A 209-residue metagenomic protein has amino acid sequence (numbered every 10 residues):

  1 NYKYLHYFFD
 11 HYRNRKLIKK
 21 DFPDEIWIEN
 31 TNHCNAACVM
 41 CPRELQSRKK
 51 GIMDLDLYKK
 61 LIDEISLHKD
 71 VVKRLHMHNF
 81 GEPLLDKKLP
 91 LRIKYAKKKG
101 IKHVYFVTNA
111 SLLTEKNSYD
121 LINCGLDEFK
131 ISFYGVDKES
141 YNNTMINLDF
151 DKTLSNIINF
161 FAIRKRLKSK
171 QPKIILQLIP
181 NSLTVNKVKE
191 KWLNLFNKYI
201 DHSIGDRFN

Functional and structural regions predicted by a protein language model:
N1-E128, N143, D151-S155: Conserved alpha-helical substructure of the radical SAM core
E29, G51, K99, Y119-N209: Radical SAM enzyme [4Fe-4S]-AdoMet core and its adjacent flexible, acidic and glycine-rich loops/tails across
